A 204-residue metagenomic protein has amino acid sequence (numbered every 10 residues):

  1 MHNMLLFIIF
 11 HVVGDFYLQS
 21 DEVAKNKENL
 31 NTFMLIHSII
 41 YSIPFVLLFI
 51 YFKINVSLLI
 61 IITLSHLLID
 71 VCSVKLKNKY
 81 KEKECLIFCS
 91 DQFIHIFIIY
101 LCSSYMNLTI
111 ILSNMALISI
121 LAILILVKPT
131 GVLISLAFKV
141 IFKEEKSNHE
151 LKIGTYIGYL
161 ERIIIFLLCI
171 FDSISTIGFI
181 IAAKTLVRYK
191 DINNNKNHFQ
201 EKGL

Functional and structural regions predicted by a protein language model:
M1-L5, F45-L59, L101-I118, C169-S175: Helix-coil boundary and interhelical linker segments in multi-pass alpha-helical membrane proteins
N3-V12, N55-L67, L117-L124, S175-T185: Hydrophobic core segments of alpha-helical transmembrane domains in multi-pass membrane proteins
V12-S38, I69-L168, V187-L204: Interhelical loop and helix-boundary elements at the membrane-water interface of polytopic inner-membrane proteins
E22-V23, P44, C102, G178-A183: Short hydrophobic alpha-helical segments that form membrane-spanning helices or hydrophobic packing faces of helical
N31, L35-I43, Y51-I60, L64 (+2 more regions): Generic, well-ordered alpha-helical segments
R162-A182: Short alpha-helical packing/oligomerization segments
